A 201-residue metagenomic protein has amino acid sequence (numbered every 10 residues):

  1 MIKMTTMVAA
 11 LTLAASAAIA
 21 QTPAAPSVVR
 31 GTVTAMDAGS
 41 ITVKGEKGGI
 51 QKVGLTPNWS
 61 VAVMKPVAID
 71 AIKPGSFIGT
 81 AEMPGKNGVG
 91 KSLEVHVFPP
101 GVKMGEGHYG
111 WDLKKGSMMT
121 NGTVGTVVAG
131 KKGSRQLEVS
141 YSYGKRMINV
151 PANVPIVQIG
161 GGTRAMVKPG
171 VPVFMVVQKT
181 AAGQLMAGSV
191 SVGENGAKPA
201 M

Functional and structural regions predicted by a protein language model:
I2-T5, A17-M201: Short, flexible, surface-exposed loop segments at domain boundaries
T12-L13: Repetitive helical segments and hydrophobic/amphipathic motifs
